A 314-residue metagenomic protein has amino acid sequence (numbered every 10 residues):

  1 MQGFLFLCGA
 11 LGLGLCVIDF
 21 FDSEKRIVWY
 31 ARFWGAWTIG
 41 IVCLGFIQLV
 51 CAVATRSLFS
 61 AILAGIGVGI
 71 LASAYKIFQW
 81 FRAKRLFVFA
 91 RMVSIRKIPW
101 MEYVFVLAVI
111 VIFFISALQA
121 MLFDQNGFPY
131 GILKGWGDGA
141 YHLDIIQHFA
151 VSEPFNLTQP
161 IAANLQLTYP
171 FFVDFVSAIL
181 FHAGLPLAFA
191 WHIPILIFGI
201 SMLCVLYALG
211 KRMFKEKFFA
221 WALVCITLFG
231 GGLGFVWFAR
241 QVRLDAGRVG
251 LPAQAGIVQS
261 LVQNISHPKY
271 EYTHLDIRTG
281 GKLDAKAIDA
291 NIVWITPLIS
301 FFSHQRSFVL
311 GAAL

Functional and structural regions predicted by a protein language model:
M1-L13, E102-V109, S303-L314: Alpha-helical transmembrane segments at the extracellular/periplasmic loop-to-helix junctions of multi-pass membrane
M1-W100: Membrane-embedded, hydrophobic transmembrane alpha-helices
F4-L5, W34, Y103, I193 (+1 more regions): Hydrophobic alpha-helical transmembrane segments
D22-S23, V28, F46-L49, E102-V109 (+3 more regions): Generic detector of bulky aromatic hydrophobic side chains
W37, I41, F105-V109, L223: Hydrophobic alpha-helical transmembrane segments of polytopic
A90, S94-F113, A120-M121: Amphipathic helix-loop-helix modules that constitute alpha-helical solenoid scaffolds
I110-A313: Active-site lumenal/periplasmic loops and adjacent helix-entry segments of GT-C-fold, multi-pass membrane
